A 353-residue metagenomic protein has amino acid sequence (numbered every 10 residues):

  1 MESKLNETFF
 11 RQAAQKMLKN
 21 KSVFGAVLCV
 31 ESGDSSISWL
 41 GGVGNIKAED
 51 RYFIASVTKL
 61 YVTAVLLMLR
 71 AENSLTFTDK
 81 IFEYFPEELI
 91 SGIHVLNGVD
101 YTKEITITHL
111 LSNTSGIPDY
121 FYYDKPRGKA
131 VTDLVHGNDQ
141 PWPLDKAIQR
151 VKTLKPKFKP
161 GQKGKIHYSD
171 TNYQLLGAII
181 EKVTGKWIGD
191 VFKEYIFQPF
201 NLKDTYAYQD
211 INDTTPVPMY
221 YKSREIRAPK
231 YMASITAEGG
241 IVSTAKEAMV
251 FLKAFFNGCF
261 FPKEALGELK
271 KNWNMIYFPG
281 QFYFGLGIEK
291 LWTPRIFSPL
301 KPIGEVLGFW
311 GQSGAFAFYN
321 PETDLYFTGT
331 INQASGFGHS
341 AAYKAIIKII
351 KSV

Functional and structural regions predicted by a protein language model:
M1-G42, E49-F53, E83, G164-K165 (+4 more regions): Catalytic loop of the DD-peptidase/beta-lactamase superfamily, centered on the K-T-G motif and neighboring
M1-S22, H109-P141, K270: Extended low-complexity intrinsically disordered regions
K19-G25, G44-H109, K159-S169, T236-G239 (+1 more regions): Short active-site loop at a secondary-structure junction that contains or immediately precedes the catalytic residue(s)
L28, S32-L40, E83, D124-P160 (+1 more regions): Short, charged, amphipathic alpha-helices and their helix-cap/turn boundaries
S56, A71-Y122, T153, A178 (+3 more regions): Active-site helix/loop module of the DD-peptidase/beta-lactamase fold, centered on the serine-lysine SxxK catalytic
L60-A64, T171-G177, K246-V250: Well-ordered alpha-helical segments within folded domains of soluble proteins
I148-F158, Y221-M232, P299: The feature captures the short pre-catalytic strand/loop hairpin that immediately precedes and shapes the active-site
K152-G164, Q174-V183: Short, contiguous, well-ordered secondary-structure segments
